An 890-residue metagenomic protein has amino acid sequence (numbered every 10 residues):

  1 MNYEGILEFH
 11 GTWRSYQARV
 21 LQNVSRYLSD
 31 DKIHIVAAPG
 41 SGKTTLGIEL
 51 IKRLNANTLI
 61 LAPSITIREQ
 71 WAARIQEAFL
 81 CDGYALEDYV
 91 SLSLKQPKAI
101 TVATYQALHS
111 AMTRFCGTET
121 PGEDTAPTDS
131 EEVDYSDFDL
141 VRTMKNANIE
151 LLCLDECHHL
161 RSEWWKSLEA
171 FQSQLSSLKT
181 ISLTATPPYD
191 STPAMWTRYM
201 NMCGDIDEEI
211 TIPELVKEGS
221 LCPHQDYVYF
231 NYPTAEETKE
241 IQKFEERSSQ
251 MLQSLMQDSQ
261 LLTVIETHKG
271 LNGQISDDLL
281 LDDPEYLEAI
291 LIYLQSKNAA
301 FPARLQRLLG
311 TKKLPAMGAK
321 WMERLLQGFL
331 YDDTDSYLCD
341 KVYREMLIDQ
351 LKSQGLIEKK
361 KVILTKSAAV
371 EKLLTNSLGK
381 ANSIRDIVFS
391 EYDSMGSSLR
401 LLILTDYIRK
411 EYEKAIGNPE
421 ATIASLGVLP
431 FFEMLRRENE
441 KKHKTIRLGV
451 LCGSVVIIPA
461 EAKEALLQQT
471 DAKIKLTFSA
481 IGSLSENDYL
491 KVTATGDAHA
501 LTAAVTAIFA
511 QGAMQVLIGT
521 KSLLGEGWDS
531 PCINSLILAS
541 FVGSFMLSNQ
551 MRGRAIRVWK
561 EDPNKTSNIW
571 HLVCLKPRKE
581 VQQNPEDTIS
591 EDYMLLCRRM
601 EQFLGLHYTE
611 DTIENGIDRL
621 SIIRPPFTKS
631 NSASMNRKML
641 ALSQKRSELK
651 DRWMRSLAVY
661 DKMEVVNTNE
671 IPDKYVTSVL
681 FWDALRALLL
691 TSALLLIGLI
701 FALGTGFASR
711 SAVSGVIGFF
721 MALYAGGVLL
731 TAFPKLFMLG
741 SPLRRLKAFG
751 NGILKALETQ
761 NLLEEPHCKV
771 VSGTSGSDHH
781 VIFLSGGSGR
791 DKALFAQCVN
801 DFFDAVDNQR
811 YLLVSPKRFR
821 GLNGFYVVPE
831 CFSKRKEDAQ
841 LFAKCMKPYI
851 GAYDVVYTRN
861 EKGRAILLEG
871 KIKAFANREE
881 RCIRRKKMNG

Functional and structural regions predicted by a protein language model:
M1-V36: Conserved pre-motif I regulatory segment
S29-L50: Walker A/P-loop
A38-S41, Y84-Y89, S93-T101, F138 (+10 more regions): Conserved C-terminal RecA-like helicase domain
T44-E49, R53-E77, T104-A107, W164 (+2 more regions): Conserved Walker A/P-loop ATP-binding site and its immediately adjacent core in helicase/helicase-like ATPase domains
T66-S93, M200: Conserved helix-turn-beta segment of the N-terminal RecA-like "Helicase ATP-binding" lobe in SF1/SF2 helicases
A107, E119-S182: SF2 helicase catalytic motif II
H109, A415, A421, R437-H443 (+1 more regions): Conserved RecA-like P-loop NTPase helicase motor core
S162-L221: Post-DEXD/H (motif II) to motif III coupling segment of the RecA-like Helicase ATP-binding lobe
